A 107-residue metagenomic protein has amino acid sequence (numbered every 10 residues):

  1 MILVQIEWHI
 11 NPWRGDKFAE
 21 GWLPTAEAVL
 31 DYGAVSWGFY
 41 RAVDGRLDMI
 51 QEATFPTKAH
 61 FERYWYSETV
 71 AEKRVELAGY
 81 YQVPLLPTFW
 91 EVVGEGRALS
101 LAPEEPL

Functional and structural regions predicted by a protein language model:
M1-I2, D16, Y32-G33: Short, flexible segments with low predicted structural confidence
I2, E7, V35-D48, K73-L107: Glycine-rich beta-strand-turn "strand-cap" elements at beta-sheet edges
E7-H9, E52-T54: Short hydrophobic/aromatic beta-strand micro-patches that form the beta-sheet surface supporting nucleotide- or nucleic
H9-E20: Short, surface-exposed ligand-recognition loops at beta-strand->loop->(often short) alpha-helix junctions that present
N11-W13, P56-K58, G94: Short coil/turn motifs at secondary-structure junctions
R14, L47, H60: Short phosphate-engaging motifs
L23-S36, T54-F89: An amphipathic, aromatic/His-enriched active-site/gating alpha helix that lines ligand/cofactor pockets
